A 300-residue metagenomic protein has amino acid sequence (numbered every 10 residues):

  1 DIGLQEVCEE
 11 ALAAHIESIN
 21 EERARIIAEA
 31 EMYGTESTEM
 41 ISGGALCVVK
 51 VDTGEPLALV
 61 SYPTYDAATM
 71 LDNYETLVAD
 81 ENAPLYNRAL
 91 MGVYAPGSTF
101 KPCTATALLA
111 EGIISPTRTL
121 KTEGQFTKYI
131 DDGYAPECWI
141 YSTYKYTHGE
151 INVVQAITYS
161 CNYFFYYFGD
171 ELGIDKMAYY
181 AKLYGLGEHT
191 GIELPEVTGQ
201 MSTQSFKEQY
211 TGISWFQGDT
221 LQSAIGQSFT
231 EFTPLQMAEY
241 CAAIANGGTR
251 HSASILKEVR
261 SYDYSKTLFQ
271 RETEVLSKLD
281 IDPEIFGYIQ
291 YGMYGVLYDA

Functional and structural regions predicted by a protein language model:
D1-G34, E39, G43: Conserved, well-ordered alpha-helix/loop/beta-strand core segments that scaffold catalytic motifs
I26-E39, G44-S98, C103-A300: Beta-lactam-recognizing serine transpeptidase/beta-lactamase-like catalytic domain environment
